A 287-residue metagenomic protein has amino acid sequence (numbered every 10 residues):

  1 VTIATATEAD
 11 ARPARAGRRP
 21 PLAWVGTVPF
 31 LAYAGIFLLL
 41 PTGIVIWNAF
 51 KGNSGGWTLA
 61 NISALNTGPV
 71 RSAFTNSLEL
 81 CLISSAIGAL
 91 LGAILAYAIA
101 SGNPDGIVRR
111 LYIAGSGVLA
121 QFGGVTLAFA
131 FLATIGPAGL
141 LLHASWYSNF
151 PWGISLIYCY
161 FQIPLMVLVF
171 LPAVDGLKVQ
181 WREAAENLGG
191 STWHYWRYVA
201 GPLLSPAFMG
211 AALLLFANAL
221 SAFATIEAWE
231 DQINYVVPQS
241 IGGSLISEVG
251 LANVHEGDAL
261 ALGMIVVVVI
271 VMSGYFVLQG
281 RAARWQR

Functional and structural regions predicted by a protein language model:
T2-A14, W24-G26, I44, I99 (+3 more regions): C-terminal transmembrane helix and the adjacent membrane-cytosol boundary/short C-terminal tail of inner/organellar
A16, L59, N103, L127-C159 (+2 more regions): Membrane-interfacial helix termini and adjacent extracytoplasmic/periplasmic loops of multi-pass transporters
R18, A32-S72, A86, T134 (+2 more regions): Short membrane-interfacial helix/loop motifs at transmembrane-helix boundaries
R19, L59-P69, L220, I226-V277 (+1 more regions): Interhelical loop and adjacent transmembrane-helix boundary motif in polytopic membrane transport permeases
V28-F37, V167-F170, K178, T192-A222 (+1 more regions): Transmembrane alpha-helices
P41-V45, M166, A207-G243: Non-cytoplasmic
I83-S116, A133, A200, F276-G280: Transmembrane-helix boundary motif in ABC transporter permease subunits
W146-E186, A212: Membrane-cytosol interface at the C-terminal ends of specific transmembrane alpha-helices in multi-pass membrane
